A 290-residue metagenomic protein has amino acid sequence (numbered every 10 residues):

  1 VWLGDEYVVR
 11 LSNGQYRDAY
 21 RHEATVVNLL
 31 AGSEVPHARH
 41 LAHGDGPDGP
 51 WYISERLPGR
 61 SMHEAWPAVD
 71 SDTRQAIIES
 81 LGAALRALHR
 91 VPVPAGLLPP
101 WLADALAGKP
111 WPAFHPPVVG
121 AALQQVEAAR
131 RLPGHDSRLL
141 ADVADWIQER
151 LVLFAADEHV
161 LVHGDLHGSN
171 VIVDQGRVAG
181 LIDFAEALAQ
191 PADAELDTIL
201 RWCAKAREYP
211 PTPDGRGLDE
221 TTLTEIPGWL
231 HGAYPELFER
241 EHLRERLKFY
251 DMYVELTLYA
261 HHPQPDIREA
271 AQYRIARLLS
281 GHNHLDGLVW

Functional and structural regions predicted by a protein language model:
V1-G4, V9, H40, P50 (+2 more regions): Active-site acidic catalytic loop and adjacent metal/ATP-binding pocket of ATP-dependent phosphoryl transfer enzymes
W2-P112: ATP-binding pocket architecture of kinase catalytic cores
V27, L81, R246, H282-W290: Phosphate/pyrophosphate-binding loops and the adjoining catalytic core of nucleotide-dependent enzymes
A31-E34, G44, R60-S61, L88-G96 (+8 more regions): A general structural signal marking secondary-structure boundaries and capping sites
P58, A68-E79, R86-G164, A271 (+2 more regions): An alpha-helical support segment within catalytic cores of ATP-dependent transferases
A194-F238, D251-I267: Active-site activation/catalytic loop segments of kinase-like enzymes and analogous catalytic loops in related
E236, E241, V254-W290: ATP/Mg2+ or Mg2+-diphosphate-binding catalytic cores that bind nucleotide phosphates or diphosphates via glycine-rich
L243-Y250: Alpha-helical scaffolds flanking conserved acidic
